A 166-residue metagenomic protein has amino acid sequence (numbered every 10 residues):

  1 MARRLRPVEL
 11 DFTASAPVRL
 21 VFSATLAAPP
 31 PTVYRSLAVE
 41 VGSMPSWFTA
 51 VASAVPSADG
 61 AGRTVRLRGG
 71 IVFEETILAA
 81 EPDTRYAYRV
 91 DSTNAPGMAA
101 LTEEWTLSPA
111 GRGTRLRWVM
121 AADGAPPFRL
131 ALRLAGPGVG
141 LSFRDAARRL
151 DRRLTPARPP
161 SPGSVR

Functional and structural regions predicted by a protein language model:
M1-V55, R166: Hydrophobic ligand-binding cavity/cleft-lining segments
A2-L5, A121-R166: A conserved amphipathic terminal alpha-helix motif
P7-V8, R19-L20, D59-A61, F73-E74 (+1 more regions): Short structured motifs
V8-F12, R63-T64, S92-N94: Short, P/G- and charge-enriched loop/turn segments at secondary-structure junctions
P31-R35, R112, R148, R152: Replace "anionic and nucleotidyl ligands
P45, T49, S53-A54, R68-R115 (+2 more regions): Hydrophobic-ligand binding "helix-grip"
G60-R68: Short aromatic-glycine motifs in intrinsically disordered, low-complexity regions
